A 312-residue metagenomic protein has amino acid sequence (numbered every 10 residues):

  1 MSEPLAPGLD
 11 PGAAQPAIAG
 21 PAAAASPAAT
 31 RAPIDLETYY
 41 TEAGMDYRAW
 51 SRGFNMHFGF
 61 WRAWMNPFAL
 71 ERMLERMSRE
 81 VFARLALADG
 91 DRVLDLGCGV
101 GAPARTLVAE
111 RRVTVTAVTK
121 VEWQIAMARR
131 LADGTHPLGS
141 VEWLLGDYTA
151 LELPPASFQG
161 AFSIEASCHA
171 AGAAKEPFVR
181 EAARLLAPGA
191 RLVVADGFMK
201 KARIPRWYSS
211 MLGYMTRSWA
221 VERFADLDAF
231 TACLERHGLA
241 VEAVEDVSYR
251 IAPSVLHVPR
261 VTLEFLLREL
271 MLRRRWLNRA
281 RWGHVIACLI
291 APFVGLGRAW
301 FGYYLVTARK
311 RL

Functional and structural regions predicted by a protein language model:
S2-A49: N-terminal auxiliary segments of SAM/dcSAM-dependent transferases
F58-F60, F68-D89: Conserved alpha-helix/loop element of class I SAM-dependent methyltransferases that forms part of the SAM/SAH-binding
R92-L94, V100-A150: Class I SAM-dependent methyltransferase SAM/SAH-binding core
T149-A161: A short acidic, Gly/Pro-enriched loop at the edge of an enzyme's catalytic core that lines a small-molecule cofactor
E176-R191: A short glycine-rich, Lys/Arg-flanked "PGG" loop and its adjoining helix->strand segment in the class I
F198-V221: Short, glycine-/aromatic-enriched active-site segment of Class I SAM-dependent methyltransferases
E222-G238: Short alpha-helix
E245-L312: Conserved Class I S-adenosyl-L-methionine
